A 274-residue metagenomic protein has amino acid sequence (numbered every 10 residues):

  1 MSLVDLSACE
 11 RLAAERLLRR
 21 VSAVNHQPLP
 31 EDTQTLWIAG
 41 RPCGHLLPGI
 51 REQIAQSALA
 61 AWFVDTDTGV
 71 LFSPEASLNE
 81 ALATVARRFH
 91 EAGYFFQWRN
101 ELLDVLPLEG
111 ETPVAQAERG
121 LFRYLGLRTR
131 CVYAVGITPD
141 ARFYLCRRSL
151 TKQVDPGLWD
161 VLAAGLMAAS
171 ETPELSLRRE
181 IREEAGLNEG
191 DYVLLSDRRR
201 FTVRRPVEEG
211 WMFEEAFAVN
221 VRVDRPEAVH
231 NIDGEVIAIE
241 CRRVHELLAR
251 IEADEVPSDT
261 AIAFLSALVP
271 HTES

Functional and structural regions predicted by a protein language model:
M1-L158, L166-R179, L187-A228, V244-V256 (+1 more regions): N-terminal leader/linker segments that precede catalytic domains of diphosphate-processing enzymes
A163: Surface-exposed, charge/polar-rich loops and edge strands
E183: Catalytic-pocket segment enriched in acidic/His residues
C241: Short aromatic/basic micro-patch
